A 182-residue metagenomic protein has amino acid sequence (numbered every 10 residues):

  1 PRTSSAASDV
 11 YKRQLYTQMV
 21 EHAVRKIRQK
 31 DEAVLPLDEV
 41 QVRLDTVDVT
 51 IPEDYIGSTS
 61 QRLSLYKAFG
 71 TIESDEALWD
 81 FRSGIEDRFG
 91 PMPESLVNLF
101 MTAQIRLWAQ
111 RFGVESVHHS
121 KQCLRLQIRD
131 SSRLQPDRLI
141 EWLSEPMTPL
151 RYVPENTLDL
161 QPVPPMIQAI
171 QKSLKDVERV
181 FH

Functional and structural regions predicted by a protein language model:
P1-A7, Y11: Single conserved hydrophobic/aromatic residue that forms the stacking wall/gate of nucleotide- or nucleobase-binding
Q14: Conserved nucleotide-binding/hydrolysis modules and their immediate coupling elements across P-loop/ASCE NTPase motors
M19-H182: Long, charged, helix-rich clamp/arm modules that form nucleic acid-engaging surfaces of large nucleic-acid-processing
